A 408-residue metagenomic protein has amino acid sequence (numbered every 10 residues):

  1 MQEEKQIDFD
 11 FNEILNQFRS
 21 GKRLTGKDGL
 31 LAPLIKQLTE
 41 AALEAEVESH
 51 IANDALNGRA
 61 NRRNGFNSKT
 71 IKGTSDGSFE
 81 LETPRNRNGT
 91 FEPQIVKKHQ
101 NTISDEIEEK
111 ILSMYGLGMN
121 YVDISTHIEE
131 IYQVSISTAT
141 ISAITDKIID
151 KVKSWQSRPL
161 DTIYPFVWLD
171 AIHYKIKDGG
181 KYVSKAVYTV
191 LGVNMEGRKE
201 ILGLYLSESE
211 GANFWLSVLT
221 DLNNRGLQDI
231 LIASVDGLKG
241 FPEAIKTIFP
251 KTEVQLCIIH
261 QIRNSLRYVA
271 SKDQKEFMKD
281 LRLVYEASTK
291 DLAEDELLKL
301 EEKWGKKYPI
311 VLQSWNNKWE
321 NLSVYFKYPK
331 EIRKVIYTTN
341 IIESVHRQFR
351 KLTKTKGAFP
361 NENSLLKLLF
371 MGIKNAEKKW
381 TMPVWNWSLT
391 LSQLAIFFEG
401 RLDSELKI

Functional and structural regions predicted by a protein language model:
M1-F18, R23, L30-F66, T70-G73: Subset of Sec-pathway N-terminal targeting signals
Q2, L283-I408: Acidic/histidine-rich catalytic cores and adjacent linkers of DNA breakage/strand-transfer/modification proteins
N57-R63, N67, M119-F166: Electropositive nucleic-acid engagement tracts
N61-L117, Q133-D146, A212: Basic, short loop/linker segments at the boundary and entry of helix-turn-helix/winged-helix-like folds
P84-R87, I95-H99, K147-V235, K239 (+3 more regions): RNase H-like nuclease fold core
E92, S265-L292, K299: Metal-dependent DNA phosphodiester-chemistry modules and their immediately adjacent helices/loops in DNA-processing
I232-K239, A244-D280: Conserved beta-strand -> loop -> alpha-helix junction used to position metal-binding or nucleic-acid-contacting
